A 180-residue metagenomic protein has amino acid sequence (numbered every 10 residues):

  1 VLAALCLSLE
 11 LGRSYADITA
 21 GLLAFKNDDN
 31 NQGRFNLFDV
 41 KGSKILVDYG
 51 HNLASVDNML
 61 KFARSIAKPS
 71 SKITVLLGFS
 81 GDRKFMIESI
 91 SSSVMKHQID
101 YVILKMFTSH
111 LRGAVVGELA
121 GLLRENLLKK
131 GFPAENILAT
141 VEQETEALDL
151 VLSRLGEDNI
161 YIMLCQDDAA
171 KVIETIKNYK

Functional and structural regions predicted by a protein language model:
A3-K180: ATP-dependent carboxylate-amine ligase
